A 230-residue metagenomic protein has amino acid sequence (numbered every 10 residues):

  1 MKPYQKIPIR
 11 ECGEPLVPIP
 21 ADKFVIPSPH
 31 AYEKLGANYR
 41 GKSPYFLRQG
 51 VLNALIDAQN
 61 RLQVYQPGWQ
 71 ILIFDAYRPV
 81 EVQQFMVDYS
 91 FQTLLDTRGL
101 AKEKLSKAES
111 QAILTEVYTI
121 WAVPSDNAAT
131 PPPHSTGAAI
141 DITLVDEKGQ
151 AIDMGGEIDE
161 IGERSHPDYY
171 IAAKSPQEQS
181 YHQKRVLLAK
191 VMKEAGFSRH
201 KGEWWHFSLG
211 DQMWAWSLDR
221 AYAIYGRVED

Functional and structural regions predicted by a protein language model:
K2-K201, W205-E229: Cell-envelope/glycan interface and biosynthesis
